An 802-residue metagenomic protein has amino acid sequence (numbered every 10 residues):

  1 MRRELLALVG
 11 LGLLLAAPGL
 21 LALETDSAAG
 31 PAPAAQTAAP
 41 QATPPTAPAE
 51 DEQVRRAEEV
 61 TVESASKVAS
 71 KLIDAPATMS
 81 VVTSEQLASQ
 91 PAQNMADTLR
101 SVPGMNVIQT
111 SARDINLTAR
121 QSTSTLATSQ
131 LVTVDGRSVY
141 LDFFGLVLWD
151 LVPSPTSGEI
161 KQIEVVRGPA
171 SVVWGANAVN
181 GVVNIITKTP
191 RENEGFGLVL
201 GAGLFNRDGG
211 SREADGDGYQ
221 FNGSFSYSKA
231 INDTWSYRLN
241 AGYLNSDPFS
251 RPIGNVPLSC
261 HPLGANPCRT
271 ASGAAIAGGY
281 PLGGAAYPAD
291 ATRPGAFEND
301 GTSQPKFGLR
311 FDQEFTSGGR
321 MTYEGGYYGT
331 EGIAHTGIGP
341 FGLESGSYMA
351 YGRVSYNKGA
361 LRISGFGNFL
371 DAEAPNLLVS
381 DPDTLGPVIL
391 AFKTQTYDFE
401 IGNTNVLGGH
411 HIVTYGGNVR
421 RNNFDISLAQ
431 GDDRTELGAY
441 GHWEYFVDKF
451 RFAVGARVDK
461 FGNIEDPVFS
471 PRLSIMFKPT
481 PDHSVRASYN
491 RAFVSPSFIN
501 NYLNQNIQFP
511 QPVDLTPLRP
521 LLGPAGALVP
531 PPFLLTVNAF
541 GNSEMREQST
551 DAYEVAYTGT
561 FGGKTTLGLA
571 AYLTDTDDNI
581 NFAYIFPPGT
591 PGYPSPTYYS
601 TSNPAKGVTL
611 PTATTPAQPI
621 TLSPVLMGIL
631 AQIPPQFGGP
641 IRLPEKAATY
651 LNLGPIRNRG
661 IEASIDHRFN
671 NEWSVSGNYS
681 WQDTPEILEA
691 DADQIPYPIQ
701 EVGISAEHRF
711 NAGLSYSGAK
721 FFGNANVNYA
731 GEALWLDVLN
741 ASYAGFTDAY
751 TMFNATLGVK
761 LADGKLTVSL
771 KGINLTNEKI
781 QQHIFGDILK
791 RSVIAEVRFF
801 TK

Functional and structural regions predicted by a protein language model:
R2-A92, A96-V102: N-terminal Sec signal peptide and the immediately downstream disordered periplasmic leader that contains the TonB box
L6, S228-T234, N240-G242, S246 (+5 more regions): Conserved C-terminal beta-signal and adjacent last beta-strands/turns of outer-membrane beta-barrel proteins
S64, K71, M79, A96-L141 (+1 more regions): Extracytoplasmic beta-strand/coil segments of soluble accessory domains associated with Gram-negative outer-membrane
M95-T98, I115-Q121, Q130-D135, W149-P153 (+3 more regions): N-terminal periplasmic accessory domains that precede and gate Gram-negative outer-membrane beta-barrel machines
V139-R167: Short acidic/polar hinge/loop motifs at secondary-structure boundaries that mediate gating or recognition
V199-S345, D578: Periplasmic-side early beta-strands and strand-to-turn transitions of outer-membrane beta-barrels
R362-L377, K478, T516-A647: Membrane-embedded beta-barrel scaffold of Gram-negative outer-membrane proteins
T414, F446, F450-R451, A571-D575 (+4 more regions): Gram-negative outer-membrane beta-barrel transporters
